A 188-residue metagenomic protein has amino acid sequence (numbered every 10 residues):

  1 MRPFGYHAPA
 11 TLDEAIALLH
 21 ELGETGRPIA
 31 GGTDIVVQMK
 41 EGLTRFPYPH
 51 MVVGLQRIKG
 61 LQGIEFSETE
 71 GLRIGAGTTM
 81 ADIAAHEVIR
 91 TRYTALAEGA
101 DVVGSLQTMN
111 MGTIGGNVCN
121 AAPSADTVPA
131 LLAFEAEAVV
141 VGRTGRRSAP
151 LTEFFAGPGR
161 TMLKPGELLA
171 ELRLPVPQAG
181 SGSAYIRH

Functional and structural regions predicted by a protein language model:
M1-H188: C-terminal structural segment of proteins
